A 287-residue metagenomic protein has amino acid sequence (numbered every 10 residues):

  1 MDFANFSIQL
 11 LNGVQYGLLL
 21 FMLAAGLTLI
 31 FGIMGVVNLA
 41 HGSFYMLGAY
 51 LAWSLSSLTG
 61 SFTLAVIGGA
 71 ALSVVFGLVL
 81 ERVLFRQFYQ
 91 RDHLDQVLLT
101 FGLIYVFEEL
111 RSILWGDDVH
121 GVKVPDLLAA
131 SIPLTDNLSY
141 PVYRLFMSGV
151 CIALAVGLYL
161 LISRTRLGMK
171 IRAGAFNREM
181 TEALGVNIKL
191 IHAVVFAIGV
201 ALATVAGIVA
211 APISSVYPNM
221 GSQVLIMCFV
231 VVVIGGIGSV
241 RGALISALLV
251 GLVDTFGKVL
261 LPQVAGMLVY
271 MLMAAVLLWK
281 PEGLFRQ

Functional and structural regions predicted by a protein language model:
M1-M22, L51, F62-A65, R91-V97 (+3 more regions): Membrane-interfacial amphipathic/re-entrant helices at transmembrane-helix boundaries
N5, V83, L114, F176-A183 (+2 more regions): Cytosolic-side transmembrane-helix boundaries in multi-pass membrane proteins
L11, I33-V79, V83: Membrane-embedded helix boundary and interhelical linker motif in transport proteins
Y16-G17, N137-V216, V240-I245: Helix-loop-helix "hairpin" substructures at the membrane interface of multi-pass membrane proteins
A24, G60-A71, F196-A203, G207-M273 (+1 more regions): Transmembrane alpha-helical segments in multi-pass inner-membrane proteins
A25-A49, Q90-D95, L167-K170, I188 (+5 more regions): Short, non-helical or kinked segments that cap or interrupt transmembrane helices
G60-L103, L110, I245-V250, K280-P281: Alpha-helical transmembrane segments within multi-pass membrane transporters and channels
F88, H93-R164, I191-V194, F256 (+2 more regions): Transmembrane helix-bundle core of multi-pass membrane transporters and related energy-transducing complexes
